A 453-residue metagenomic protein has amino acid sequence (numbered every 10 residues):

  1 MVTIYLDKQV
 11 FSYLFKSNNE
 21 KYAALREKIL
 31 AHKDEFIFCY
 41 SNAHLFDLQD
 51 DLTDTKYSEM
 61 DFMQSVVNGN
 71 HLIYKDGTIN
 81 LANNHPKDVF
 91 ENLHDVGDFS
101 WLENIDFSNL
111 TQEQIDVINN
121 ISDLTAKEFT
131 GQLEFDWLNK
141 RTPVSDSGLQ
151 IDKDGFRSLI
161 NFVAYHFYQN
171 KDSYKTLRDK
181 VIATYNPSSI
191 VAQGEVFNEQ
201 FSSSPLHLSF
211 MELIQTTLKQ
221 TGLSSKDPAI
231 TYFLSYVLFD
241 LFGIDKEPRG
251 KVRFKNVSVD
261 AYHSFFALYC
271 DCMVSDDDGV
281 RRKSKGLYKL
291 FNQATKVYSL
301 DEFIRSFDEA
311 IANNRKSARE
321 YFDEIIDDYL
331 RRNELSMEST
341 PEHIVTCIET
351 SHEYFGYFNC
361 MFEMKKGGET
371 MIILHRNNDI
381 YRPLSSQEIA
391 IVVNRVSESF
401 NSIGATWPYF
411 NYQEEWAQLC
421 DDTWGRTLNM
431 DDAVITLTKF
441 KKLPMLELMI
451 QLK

Functional and structural regions predicted by a protein language model:
V2-Y269, G279-N359, G367-G368, R376-D379 (+1 more regions): Active-site-proximal, substrate-binding regions of enzyme catalytic domains and RNA-binding/basic surfaces
L330-K365, D379-K453: A cross-family detector of function-defining hotspots
